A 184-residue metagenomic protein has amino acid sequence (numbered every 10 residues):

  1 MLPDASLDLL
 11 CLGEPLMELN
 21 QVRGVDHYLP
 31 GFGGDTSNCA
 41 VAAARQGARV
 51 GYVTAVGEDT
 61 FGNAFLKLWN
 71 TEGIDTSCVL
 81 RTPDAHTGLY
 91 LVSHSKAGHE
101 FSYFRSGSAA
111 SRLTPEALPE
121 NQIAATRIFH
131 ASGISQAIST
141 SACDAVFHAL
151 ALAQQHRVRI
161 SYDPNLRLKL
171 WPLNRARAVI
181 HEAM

Functional and structural regions predicted by a protein language model:
M1-D75: Glycine-rich phosphate/adenosyl-contacting loop at the front of the ribokinase-like
A5-S6, A124-A125, H156: Residue-level preference for short coil/turn positions at secondary-structure junctions
D8, G31-N38, A110-P115, P172-R175: Short secondary-structure boundary/capping elements
L16, N20, S132, N165: Anionic group-transfer/hydrolysis microenvironments
G24-H27, L66-L68, A117-L118, C143-V146 (+1 more regions): Short, glycine/charged-enriched secondary-structure capping and boundary segments
S37-V41, A124, A151, H181: A broad detector of short, well-ordered amphipathic alpha-helices that serve as recognition/interaction surfaces
R49-I134: Conserved N-terminal subdomain of the carbohydrate kinase-like
I128, I134-M184: Conserved beta-alpha-beta core of the PfkB/ribokinase-like small-molecule kinase fold
